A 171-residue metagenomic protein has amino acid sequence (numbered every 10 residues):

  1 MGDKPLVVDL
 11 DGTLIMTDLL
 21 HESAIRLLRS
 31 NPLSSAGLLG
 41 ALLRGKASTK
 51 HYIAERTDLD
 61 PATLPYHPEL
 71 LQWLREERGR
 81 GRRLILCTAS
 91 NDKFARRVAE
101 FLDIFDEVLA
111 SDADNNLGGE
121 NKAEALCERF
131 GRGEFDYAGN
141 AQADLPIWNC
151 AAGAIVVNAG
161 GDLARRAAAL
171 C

Functional and structural regions predicted by a protein language model:
M1-A54: Active-site neighborhood of HAD-like aspartate-dependent phosphohydrolases
M1-P5, A62-C171: C-terminal cap/substrate-recognition subdomain and adjoining C-terminal extension of metal-dependent phosphatase-like
D58-D60: Surface-exposed cleft-lining segments at the edges of enzyme active sites
